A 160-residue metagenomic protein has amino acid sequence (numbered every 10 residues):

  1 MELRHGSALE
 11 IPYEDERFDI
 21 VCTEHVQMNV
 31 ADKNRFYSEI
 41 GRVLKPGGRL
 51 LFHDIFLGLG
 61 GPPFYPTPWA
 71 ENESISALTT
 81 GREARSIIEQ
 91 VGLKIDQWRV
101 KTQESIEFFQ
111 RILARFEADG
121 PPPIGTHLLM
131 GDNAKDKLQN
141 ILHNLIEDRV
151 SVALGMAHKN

Functional and structural regions predicted by a protein language model:
M1-I11: Conserved SAM-binding strand-loop segment of SAM-dependent methyltransferases
E2-R4, D96-R99: General small-molecule cofactor/ligand-binding pocket signal
L9-V21: A short acidic, Gly/Pro-enriched loop at the edge of an enzyme's catalytic core that lines a small-molecule cofactor
D19-D32: A short SAM/SAH-binding and catalytic strip from SAM-dependent methyltransferases
N34-R49: A short glycine-rich, Lys/Arg-flanked "PGG" loop and its adjoining helix->strand segment in the class I
I55-I75: Short, glycine-/aromatic-enriched active-site segment of Class I SAM-dependent methyltransferases
S76-W98: Short alpha-helix
Q97-N160: Conserved Class I S-adenosyl-L-methionine
